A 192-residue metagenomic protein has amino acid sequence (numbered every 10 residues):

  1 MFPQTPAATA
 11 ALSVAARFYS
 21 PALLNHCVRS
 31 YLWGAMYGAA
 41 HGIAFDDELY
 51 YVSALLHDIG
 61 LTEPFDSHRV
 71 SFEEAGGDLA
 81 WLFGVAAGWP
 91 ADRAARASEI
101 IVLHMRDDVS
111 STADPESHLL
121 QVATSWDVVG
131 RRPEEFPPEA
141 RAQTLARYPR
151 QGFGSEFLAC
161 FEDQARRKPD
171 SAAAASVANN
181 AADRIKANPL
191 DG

Functional and structural regions predicted by a protein language model:
M1-T62: Acidic/His-rich, divalent-metal-binding segments that scaffold phosphate/diphosphate chemistry
F18-I43, W89, R106-G192: Divalent metal-dependent phosphate-bond-processing catalytic cores, especially two-metal-ion Mg2+/Mn2+ enzymes that act
S30-L32, S71-A87: An active-site-proximal "capping" alpha-helix that borders the catalytic cofactor pocket
I43-L49, G88-I100: Acidic/histidine metal-binding catalytic segments
E48-D66, G76, S98-D107: His-Asp-centered metal-binding catalytic motifs of divalent-metal-dependent phosphohydrolases/nucleases
E63-S71, G88-W89: Short coil/turn segments at secondary-structure boundaries
D78-V85, E99-V102, S117, T124: A broadly conserved amphipathic alpha-helix scaffold signal in soluble, globular proteins
